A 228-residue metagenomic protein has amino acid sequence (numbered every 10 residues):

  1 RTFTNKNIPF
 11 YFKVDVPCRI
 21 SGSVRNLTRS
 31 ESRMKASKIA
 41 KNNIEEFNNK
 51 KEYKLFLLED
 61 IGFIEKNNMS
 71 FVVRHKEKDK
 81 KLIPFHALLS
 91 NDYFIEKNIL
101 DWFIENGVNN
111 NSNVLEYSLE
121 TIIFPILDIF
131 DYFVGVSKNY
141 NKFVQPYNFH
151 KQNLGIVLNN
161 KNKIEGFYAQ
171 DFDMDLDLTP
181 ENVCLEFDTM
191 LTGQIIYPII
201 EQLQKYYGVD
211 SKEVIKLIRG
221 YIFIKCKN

Functional and structural regions predicted by a protein language model:
R1-D128, Y132, V157-N228: Nucleotide/phosphate-binding site architecture used for ATP/NTP-dependent chemistry
I129-K142: An active-site-proximal structural segment forming one wall of the substrate-binding cleft that immediately precedes
N141-K151: Catalytic-loop of the protein kinase fold
N153-G155: Active-site-proximal loop/turn and secondary-structure-junction residues that shape catalytic pockets, frequently
